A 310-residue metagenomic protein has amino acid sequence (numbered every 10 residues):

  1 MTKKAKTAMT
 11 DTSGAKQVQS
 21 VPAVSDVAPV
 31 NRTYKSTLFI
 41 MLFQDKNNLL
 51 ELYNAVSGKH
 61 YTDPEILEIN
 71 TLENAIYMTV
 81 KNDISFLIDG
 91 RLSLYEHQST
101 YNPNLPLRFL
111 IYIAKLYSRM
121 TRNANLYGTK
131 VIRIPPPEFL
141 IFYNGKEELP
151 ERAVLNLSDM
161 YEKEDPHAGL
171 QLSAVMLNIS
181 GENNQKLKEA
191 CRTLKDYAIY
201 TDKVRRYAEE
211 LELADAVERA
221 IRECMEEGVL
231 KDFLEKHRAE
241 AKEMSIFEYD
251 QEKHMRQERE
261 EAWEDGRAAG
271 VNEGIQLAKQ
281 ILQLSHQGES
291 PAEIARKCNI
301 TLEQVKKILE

Functional and structural regions predicted by a protein language model:
M1-E310: Elongated, amphipathic alpha-helical interaction scaffolds
